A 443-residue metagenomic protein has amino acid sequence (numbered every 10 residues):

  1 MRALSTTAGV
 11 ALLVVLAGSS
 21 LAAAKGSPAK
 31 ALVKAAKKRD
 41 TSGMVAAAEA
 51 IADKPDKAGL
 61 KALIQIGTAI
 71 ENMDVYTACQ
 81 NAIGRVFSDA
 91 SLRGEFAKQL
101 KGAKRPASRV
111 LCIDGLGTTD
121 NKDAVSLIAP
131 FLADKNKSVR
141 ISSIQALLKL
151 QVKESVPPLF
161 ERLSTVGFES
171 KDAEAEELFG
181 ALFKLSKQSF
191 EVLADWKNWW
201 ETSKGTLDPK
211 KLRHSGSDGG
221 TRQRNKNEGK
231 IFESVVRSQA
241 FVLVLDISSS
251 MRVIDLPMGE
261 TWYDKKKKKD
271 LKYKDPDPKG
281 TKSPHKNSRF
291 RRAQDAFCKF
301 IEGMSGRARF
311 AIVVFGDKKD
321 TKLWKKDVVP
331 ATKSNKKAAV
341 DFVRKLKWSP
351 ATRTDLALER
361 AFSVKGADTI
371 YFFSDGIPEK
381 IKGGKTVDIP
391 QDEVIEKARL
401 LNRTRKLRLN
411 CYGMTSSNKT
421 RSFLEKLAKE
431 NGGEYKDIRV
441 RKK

Functional and structural regions predicted by a protein language model:
A23, K197-K279, K326-V328: Acidic, polar low-complexity linker/tail segments
A24-A35, D56-T68, S88-K101, N121-A133 (+2 more regions): Amphipathic alpha-helical scaffolding segments comprising HEAT/armadillo-like alpha-solenoid repeats
R39-D40, E71-N72, K104-R105, K135-N136 (+1 more regions): Short inter-helical turns and helix N-cap capping residues of alpha-solenoid HEAT/ARM repeat scaffolds
M44, L60, V75-Y76, R109 (+2 more regions): Residue-level detector of extended alpha-helical repeat arrays and alpha-solenoid scaffolds
A47, C79, C112, S143 (+2 more regions): Conserved hydrophobic register position within alpha-solenoid helical repeats
A107, E169, H285-Q294, C298 (+4 more regions): Von Willebrand factor
Q239, S250-I312, V328-N335, K347: …and closely analogous acidic/polar surface helices at protein-protein or active-site interfaces in A-domain-like
D264-K268, R344-L346, G376-N431, K436-I438: VWA/integrin I-like adhesion module and closely mimicked acidic/polar interface patches used
